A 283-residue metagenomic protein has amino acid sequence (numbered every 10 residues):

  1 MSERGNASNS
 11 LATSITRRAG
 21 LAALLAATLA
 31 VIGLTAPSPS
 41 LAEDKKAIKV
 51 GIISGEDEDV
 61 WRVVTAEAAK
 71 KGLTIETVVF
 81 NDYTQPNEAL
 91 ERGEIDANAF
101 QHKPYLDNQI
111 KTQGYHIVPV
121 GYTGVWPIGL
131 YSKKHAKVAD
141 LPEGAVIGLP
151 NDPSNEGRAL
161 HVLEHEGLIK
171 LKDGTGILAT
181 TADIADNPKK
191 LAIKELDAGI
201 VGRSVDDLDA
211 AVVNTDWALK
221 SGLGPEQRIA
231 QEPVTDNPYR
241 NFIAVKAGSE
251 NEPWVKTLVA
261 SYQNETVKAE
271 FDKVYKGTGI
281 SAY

Functional and structural regions predicted by a protein language model:
P37-K49, A68-K70, V138-G144: Immediate post-signal peptide segment of exported/extracytoplasmic ligand-binding proteins
K45-T65, N81-P86: Extracytoplasmic "Venus flytrap"
G55, V79-Y83, G93, N98-D107 (+4 more regions): Beta->alpha turn/N-cap motifs
V78-E88, T175-R203: Short helix-initiation/N-cap motifs at beta->coil->alpha
N108-V120, K134-H135, D207, V212 (+1 more regions): Ligand-binding "clamshell"
V120-K170, K268: A conserved helix-loop-strand patch within extracytoplasmic ligand-binding domains of the periplasmic binding
G121-Y131, L219-Y262, T278-Y283: Periplasmic-binding protein-like
N155-E164, Y262-A282: Periplasmic-binding protein-like
